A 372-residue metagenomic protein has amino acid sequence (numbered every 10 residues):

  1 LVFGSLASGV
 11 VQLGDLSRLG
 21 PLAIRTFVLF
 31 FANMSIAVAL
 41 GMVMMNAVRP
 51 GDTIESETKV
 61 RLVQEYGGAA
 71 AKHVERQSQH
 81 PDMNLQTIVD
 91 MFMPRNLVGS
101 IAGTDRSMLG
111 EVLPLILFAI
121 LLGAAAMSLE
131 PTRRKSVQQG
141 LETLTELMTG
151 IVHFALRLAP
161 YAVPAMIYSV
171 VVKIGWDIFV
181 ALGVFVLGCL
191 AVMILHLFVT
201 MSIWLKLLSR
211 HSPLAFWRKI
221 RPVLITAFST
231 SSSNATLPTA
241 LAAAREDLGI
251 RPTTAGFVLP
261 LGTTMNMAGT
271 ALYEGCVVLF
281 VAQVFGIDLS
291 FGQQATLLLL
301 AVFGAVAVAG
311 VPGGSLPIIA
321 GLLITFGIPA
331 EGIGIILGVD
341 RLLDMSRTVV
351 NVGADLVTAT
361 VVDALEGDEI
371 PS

Functional and structural regions predicted by a protein language model:
V2, A159-A162, S232-A240, T254 (+3 more regions): Transmembrane helix boundary and interhelical junction motifs in multipass membrane proteins
G9-R18, T53-I54, E130-K135, T143 (+6 more regions): Juxtamembrane helix-boundary/capping and inter-helix hinge elements in multi-pass membrane proteins
R18-R25, Q139-F154, A215-T226, A242-G249 (+2 more regions): Short amphipathic alpha-helical coupling elements at transmembrane boundaries
R25-I36, G183-T200, K219-L224, A295-V308 (+2 more regions): Small-residue-enriched core segments of transmembrane alpha-helices in multipass membrane transport and channel
R25-S35, A39, V43-E55, K59 (+1 more regions): Signature of multi-pass transmembrane helix bundles
T53, G275-S372: Transmembrane alpha-helical segments and their short flanking loops that form helix-hairpins/helix-helix interfaces
M108-P114, H153-L156, A191-V192, K206-F216 (+4 more regions): Membrane-interfacial loop-to-helix junctions in multi-pass transporters
P222-A305, T358-A359, P371-S372: Helix-loop-helix junctions within the multi-pass membrane cores of secondary transporters/permeases
